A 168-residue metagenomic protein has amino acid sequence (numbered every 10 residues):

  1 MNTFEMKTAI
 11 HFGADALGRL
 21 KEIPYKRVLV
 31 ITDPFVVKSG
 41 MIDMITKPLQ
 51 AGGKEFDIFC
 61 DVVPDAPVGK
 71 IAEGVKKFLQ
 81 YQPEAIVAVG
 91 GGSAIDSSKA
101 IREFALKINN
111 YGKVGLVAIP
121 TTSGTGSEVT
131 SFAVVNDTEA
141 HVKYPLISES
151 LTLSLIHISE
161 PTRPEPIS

Functional and structural regions predicted by a protein language model:
M1-A85: ATP/NTP phosphate-donor binding region
A14, H141-V142, R163: Glycine-rich, charged/polar anion/phosphate-binding loops that engage phosphate groups from diverse ligands
L20, I45, S98-I101, I167: Hydrophobic packing residues within well-ordered alpha-helices of enzyme cores
P34, S123, R163: Glycine-rich beta-alpha junction loops
S39, D96, G126, E165-P166: Conserved protein kinase catalytic core
V62-P64, T122, P161: Short, solvent-exposed coil/turn elements at secondary-structure transition points
G69-H157: Glycine/threonine-rich beta-strand-loop-alpha-helix active-site module that forms ligand/phosphate-binding
I156-S168: Single conserved hydrophobic/aromatic residue that forms the stacking wall/gate of nucleotide- or nucleobase-binding
